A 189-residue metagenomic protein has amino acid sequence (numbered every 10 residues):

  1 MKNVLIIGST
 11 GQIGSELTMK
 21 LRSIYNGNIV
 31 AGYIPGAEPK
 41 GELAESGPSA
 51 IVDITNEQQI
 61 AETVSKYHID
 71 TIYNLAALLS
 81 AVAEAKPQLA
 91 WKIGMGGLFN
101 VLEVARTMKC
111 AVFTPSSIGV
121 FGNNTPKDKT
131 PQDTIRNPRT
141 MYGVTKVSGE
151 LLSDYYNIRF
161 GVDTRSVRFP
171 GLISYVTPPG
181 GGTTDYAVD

Functional and structural regions predicted by a protein language model:
N3-I24: N-terminal Rossmann NAD(P)H-binding glycine-rich loop of SDR-like oxidoreductase domains
I7, G32, I72-L78, V112-I118 (+1 more regions): SDR active-site strand-loop-helix element
Y25-E38: Conserved glycine-rich Rossmann-like NAD(P)H-binding loop of the short-chain dehydrogenase/reductase
A44-N56: Rossmann-fold cofactor-recognition segment
I54-I93: NAD(P)H-binding glycine-rich loop region in Rossmannoid oxidoreductase-like domains and their noncatalytic homologs
H68, N74, F99-M141: Conserved Rossmann-fold NAD(P)-dependent oxidoreductase catalytic core, especially the SDR/UDP-sugar
M141, T145-S148: Active-site helix of classical SDR
D154-D189: NAD(P)-dependent short-chain dehydrogenase/reductase
